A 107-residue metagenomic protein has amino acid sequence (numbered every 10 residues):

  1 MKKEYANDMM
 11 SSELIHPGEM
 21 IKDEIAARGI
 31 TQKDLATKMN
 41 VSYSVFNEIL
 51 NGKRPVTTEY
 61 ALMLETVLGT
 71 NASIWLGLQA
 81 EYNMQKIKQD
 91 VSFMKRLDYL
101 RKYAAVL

Functional and structural regions predicted by a protein language model:
K2-I30: A short, Lys/Arg-rich alpha-helix, primarily the initiator
A26, N51, A80: Residue-level detection of the helix-turn-helix DNA-binding "recognition helix"
A27, K38, V67: Residues within the alpha-helical elements of helix-turn-helix
I30-E48: Short alpha-helical DNA-recognition segment
K53-T66: Short, basic-rich loop-to-helix N-cap that marks the start of a DNA-contacting helix
T70-N71: Sensory/regulatory domains in signal-transduction proteins
L76-L107: Short, charged recognition helix plus adjacent turn of helix-turn-helix-like nucleic-acid-binding domains
